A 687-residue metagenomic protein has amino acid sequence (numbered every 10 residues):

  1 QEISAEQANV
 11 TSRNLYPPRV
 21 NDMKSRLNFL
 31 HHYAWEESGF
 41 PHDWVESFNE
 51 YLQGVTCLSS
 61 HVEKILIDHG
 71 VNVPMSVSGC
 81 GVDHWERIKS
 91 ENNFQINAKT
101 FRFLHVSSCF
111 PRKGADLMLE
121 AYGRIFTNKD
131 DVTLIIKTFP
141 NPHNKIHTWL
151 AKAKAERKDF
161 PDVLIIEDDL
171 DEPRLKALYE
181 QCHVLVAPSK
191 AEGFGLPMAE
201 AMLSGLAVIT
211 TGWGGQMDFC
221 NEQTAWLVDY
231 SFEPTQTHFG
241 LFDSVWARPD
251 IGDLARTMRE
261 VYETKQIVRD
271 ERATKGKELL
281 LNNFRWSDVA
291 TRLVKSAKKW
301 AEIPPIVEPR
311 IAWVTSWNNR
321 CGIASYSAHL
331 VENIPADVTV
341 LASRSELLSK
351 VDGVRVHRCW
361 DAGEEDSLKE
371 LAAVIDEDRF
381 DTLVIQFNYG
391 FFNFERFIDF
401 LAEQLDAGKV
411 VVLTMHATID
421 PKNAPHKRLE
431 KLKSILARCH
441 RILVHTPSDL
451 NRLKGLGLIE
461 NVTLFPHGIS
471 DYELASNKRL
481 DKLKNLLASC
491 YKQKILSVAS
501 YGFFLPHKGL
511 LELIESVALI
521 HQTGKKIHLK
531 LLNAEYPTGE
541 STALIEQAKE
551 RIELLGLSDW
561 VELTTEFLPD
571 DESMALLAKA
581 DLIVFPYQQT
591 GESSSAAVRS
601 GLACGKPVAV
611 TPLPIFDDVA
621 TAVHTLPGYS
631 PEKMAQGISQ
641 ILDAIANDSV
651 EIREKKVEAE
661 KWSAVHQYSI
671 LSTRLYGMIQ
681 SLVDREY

Functional and structural regions predicted by a protein language model:
Q1-H69, R174, H357-R438, P447-S448: Extended catalytic core of nucleotide-activated donor transferases of GT-like folds
Q53-K64, N72-K89, A437-L480: Donor nucleotide-sugar binding/catalytic pocket of nucleotide-sugar-dependent glycosyltransferases
Q95-K113, L119-Y122, L134-I136, A312 (+3 more regions): Conserved donor-binding/catalytic core segment of Leloir-type glycosyltransferases
I146-P173, T542-F567: Nucleotide-activated donor-binding/catalytic signature segment of Leloir-type glycosyltransferases, i.e., the conserved
K190, Q588-T590: Aromatic "clamp/platform" in nucleotide-sugar-dependent glycosyltransferases that forms part of the donor/acceptor
A207-T210, W226-V228, I583, A603-V610: Short hydrophobic beta-strand element within catalytic cores of glycosyltransferases and related nucleotide-activated
M217-E260, D617-D643: Change "using UDP/GDP/dTDP sugars" to "using nucleotide sugars
P249, E263-K295, S649-Q680: A charged, aromatic-enriched C-terminal amphipathic alpha-helix characteristic of glycosyltransferases across folds
